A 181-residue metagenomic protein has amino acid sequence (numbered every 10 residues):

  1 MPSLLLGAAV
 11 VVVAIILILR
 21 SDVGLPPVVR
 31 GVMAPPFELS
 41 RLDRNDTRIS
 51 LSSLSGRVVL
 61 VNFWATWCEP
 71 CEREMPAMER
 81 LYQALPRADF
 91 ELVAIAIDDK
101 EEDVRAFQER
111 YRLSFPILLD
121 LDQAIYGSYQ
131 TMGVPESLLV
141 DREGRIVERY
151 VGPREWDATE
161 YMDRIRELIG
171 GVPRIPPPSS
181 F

Functional and structural regions predicted by a protein language model:
M1-S40, S180-F181: N-terminal targeting signals for export/organelle localization
F37, I49, F63-W64, F107 (+2 more regions): Conserved hydrophobic/aromatic "anchor" residues that stabilize well-ordered secondary structure elements
E38-V59: A short beta-strand-turn-helix
R57-V59, F63-W67, G133: Short pre-active-site segment immediately N-terminal to redox-active cysteine/selenocysteine motifs in thiol-based
L60-N62, A94, L138-L139: Hydrophobic beta-strand core positions in alpha/beta domains
E72-Y111, L121-S128, D163, P178-F181: Structural microenvironment flanking redox-active thiols in thiol-disulfide oxidoreductases
A106-S114, D120-L168: Thiol/disulfide oxidoreductase modules built on the thioredoxin-like
